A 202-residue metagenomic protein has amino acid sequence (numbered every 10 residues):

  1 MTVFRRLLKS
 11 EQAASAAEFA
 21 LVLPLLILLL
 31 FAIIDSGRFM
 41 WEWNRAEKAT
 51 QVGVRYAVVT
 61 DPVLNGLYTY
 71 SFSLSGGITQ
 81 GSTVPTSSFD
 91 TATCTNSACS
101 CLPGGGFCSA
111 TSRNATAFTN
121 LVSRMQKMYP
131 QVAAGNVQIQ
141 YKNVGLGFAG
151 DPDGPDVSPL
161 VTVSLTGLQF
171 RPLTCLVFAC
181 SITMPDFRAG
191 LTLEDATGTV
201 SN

Functional and structural regions predicted by a protein language model:
M1-Q12: N-terminal leader/signal peptides at the extreme start of proteins
T2, Q51-N202: Short, conserved structural patches
L8, L21, R38-W41, D61 (+1 more regions): Short coil/turn residues that cap or connect secondary-structure elements
A13-A16, A20: Short, threonine-centered small-residue motifs that mark membrane-proximal processing/anchoring sites and TM-junction
A14, R38, V54: Gly/Ser/Thr-rich helix-start
A20-N44: C-terminal juxtamembrane segment of a hydrophobic transmembrane alpha-helix
